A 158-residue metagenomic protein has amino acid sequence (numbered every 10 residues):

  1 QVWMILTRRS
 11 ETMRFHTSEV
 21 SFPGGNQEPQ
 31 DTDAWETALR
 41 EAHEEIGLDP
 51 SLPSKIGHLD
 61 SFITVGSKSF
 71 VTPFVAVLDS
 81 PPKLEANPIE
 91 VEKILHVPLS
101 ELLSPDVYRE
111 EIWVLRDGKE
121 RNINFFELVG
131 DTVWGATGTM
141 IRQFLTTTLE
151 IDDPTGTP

Functional and structural regions predicted by a protein language model:
Q1-F22: N-terminal strand-loop-strand
T12, Q27-V133, R142-P158: Unchanged
T137: NAD(P)-dependent dehydrogenases' Rossmann-like dinucleotide-binding region
